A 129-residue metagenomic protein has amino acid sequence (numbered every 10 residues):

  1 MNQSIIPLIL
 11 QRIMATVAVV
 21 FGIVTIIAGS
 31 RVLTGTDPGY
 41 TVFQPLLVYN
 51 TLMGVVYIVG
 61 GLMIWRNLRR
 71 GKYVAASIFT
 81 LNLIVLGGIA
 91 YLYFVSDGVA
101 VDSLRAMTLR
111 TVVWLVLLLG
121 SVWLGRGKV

Functional and structural regions predicted by a protein language model:
M1-V129: Topology signature of small-to-medium multi-pass alpha-helical membrane proteins
